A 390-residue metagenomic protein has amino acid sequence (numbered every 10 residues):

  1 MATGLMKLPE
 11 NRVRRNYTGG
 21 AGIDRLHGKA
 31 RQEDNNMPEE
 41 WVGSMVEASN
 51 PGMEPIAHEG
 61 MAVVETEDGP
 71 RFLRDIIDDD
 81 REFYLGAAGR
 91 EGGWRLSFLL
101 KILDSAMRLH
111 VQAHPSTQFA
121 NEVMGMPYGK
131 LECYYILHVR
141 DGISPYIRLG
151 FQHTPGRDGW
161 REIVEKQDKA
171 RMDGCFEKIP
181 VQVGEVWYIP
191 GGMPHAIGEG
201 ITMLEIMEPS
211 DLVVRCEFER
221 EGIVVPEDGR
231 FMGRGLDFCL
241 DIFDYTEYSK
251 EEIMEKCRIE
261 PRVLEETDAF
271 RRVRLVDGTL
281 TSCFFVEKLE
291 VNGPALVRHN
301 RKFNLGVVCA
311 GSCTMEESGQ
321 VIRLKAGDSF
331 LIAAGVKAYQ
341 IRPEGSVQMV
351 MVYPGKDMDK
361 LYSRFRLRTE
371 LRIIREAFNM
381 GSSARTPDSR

Functional and structural regions predicted by a protein language model:
M1-R157, E219-K256, P261, V286-K288 (+2 more regions): Transition-metal
L100, L109, M126, E132-Y135 (+6 more regions): His/acidic/aromatic-lined binding-pocket segments of jelly-roll/cupin-type domains and related regulatory beta-sandwich
L103-R108, V139-G142, M193-L212, V321 (+2 more regions): Ligand-binding loop in jelly-roll beta-barrel domains
C133, L137-Y188: Intrinsically disordered, low-complexity linker/loop segments enriched in Gly/Pro and charged/polar residues
Q167-E221: Loop-centered beta-sheet repeat module
F176-Y188, E317-V336: Short acidic-glycine-tyrosine-enriched beta hairpin
T267-V286: Edge strands and adjacent loops of beta-rich recognition modules
A295-L296, G311-E316: Short beta-strand segments in beta-sandwich/barrel cores
